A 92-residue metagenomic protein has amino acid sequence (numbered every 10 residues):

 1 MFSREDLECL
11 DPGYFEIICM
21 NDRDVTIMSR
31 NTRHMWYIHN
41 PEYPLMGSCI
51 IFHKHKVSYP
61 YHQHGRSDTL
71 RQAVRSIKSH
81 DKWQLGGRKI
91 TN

Functional and structural regions predicted by a protein language model:
M1-R33, K56-Y59, G87, T91: Negatively charged, low-complexity tracts enriched in Asp/Glu with abundant Ser/Thr
S3-L7, F52-N92: Mixed-charge, Lys/Arg-enriched low-complexity segments
G13, T26, I38, G47-C49 (+2 more regions): Generic local-structure boundary detector
D22, M28-N31, E42, I50 (+1 more regions): Gram-negative host-targeted secretion-system effectors, predominantly Type III and Type IV, recognized via long
T32-H62: Short aromatic-glycine-(Arg/Gly/Cys) micro-motifs in beta-strand/loop hairpins
